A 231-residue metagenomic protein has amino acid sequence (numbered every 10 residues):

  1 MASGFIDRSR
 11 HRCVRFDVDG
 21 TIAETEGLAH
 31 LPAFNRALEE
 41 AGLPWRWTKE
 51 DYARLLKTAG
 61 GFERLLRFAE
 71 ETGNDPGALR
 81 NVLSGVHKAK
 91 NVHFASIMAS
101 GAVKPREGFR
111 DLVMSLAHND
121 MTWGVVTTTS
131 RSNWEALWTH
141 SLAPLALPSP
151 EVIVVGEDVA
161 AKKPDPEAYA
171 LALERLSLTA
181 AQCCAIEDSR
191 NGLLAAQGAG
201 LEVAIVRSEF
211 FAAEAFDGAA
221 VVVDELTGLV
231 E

Functional and structural regions predicted by a protein language model:
A2-R10, G20, R110, M114 (+1 more regions): Asp-based, Mg2+/Mn2+-dependent phosphohydrolase catalytic module
F5-E107, M114, H118-N119, E135: N-terminal helical cap/lid subdomain that shapes the substrate entry/recognition surface in HAD-like hydrolases
R12-V14, W123, C183: Generic beta-sheet signal
L28, R46, R80, V103 (+4 more regions): Non-catalytic, surface-exposed connector residues within folded enzymatic/regulatory domains
N119-M121, L201: A generic structural motif
M121-T122, T127: A structural preference for short, pocket-lining loop segments at secondary-structure junctions
